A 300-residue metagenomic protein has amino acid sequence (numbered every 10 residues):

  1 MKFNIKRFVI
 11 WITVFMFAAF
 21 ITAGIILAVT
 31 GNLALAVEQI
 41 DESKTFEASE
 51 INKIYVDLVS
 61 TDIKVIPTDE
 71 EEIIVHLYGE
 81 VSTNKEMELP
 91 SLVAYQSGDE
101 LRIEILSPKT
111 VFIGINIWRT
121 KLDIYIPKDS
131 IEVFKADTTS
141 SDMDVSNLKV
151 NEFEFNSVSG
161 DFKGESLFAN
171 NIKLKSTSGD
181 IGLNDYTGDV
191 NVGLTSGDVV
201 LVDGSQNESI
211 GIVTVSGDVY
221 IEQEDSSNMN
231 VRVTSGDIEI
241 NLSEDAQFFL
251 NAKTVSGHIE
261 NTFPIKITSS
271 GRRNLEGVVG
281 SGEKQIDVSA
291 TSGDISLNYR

Functional and structural regions predicted by a protein language model:
K2-E88, K109-K128, D144, K266-E283: Short acidic/polar N-terminal linker immediately downstream of export determinants
K2-F17, E47-N52, S178-D180, N191 (+2 more regions): N-terminal short leaders/motifs
S49-I51, S60, T68-E72, L89-S91 (+10 more regions): Extracytoplasmic
I54-V56, A136, F155, V192 (+2 more regions): Active-site alpha-helical segments that house and flank conserved acidic catalytic motifs for diphosphate chemistry
S60, D69, L77-V81, I105-K109 (+13 more regions): A mature extracytoplasmic/lumenal domain signature
A94-Y95, E100-S178, G182-D185: Non-cytosolic head/periplasmic domains of membrane-anchored proteins
E165, I172, I181-R300: Short, surface-exposed interaction patches in beta-rich subdomains that mediate adhesion/assembly near membranes
